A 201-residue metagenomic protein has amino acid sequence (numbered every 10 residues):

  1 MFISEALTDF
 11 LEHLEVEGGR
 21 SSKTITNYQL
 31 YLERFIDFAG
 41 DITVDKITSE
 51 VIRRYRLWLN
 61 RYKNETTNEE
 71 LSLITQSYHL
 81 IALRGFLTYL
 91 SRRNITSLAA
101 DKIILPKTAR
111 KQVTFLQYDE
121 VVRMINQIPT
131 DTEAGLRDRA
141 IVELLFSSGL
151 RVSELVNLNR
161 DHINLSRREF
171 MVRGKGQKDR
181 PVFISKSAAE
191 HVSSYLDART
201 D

Functional and structural regions predicted by a protein language model:
M1-D201: Conserved catalytic core of the tyrosine transesterase superfamily
